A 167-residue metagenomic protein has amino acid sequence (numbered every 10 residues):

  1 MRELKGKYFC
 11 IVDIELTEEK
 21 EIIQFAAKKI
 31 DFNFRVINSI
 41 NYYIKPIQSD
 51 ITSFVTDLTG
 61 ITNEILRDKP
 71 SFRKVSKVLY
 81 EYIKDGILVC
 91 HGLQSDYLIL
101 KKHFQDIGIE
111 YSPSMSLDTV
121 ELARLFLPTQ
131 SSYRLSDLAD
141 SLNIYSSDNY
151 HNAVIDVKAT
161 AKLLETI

Functional and structural regions predicted by a protein language model:
R2-P113, S136-H151: Conserved non-catalytic scaffold segment of RNase H-like nuclease domains
V12, L117, I155: Active-site flanking residues adjacent to catalytic metal/cofactor-binding acidic residues
S76, F126-L127, V154: Extended alpha-helical regions
H103-D106, L125, S141, L163-I167: Active-site catalytic microenvironments for nucleophilic, acid-base chemistry
S116-Y133: Short alpha-helix plus adjacent loop in nuclease-associated cores
S132-L135, V157: Hydrophobic faces of stable alpha-helices that mediate helix-helix packing
N152-E165: Acidic, divalent-metal-coordinating active-site segment for phosphoryl/phosphodiester hydrolysis, typified by short
